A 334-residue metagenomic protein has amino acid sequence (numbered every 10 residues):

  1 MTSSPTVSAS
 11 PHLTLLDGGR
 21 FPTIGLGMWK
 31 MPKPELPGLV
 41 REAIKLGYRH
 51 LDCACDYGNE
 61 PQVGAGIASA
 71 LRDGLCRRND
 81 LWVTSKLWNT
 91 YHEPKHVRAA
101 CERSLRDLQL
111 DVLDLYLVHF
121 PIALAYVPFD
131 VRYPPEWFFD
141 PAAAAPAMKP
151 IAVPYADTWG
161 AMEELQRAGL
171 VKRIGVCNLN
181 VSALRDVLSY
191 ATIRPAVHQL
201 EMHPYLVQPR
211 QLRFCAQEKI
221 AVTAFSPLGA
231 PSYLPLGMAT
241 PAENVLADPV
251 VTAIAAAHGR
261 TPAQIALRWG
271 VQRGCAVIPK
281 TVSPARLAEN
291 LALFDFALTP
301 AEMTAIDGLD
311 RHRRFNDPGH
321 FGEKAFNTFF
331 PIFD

Functional and structural regions predicted by a protein language model:
M1-L81, K95-A99, D111, R167 (+2 more regions): N-terminal binding-site loop/beta-alpha segment at the start of enzyme catalytic domains that lines or forms
L15, E42, L75, S104-D107 (+3 more regions): A general structural signal for stabilizing positions within well-ordered secondary structure
G25, D52, D114-L117, G175 (+1 more regions): Residues embedded in well-ordered beta-strands within globular domains across many folds
R49, D111-D114, K172, A196: Short acidic/polar active-site loop segments enriched in Thr and Asp
P61-R72, C101-L105, M162, L184 (+1 more regions): Short, well-ordered amphipathic alpha-helices
R77-Y91, L115-P121, E201-M202: A short, structured active-site edge motif that brings together acidic residues
N89, F120-D334: Beta/alpha (TIM)-barrel catalytic core signal, keyed to glycine-rich beta->alpha loops juxtaposed to Asp/Glu that bind
V97-V118, E164-A168: CE4/NodB-like, metal-dependent polysaccharide N-deacetylase domain that modifies extracellular/periplasmic N-acetylated
